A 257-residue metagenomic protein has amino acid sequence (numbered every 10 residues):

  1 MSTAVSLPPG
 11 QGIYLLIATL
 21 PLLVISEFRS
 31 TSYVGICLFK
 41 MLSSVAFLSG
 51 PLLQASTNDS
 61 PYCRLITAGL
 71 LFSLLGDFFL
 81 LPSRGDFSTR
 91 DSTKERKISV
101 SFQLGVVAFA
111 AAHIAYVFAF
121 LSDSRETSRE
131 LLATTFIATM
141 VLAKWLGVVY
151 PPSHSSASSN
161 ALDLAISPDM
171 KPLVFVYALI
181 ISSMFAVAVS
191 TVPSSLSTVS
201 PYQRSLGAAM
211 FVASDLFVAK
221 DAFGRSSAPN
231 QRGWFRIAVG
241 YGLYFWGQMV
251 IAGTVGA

Functional and structural regions predicted by a protein language model:
M1-A257: Polytopic alpha-helical membrane-helix bundles and their juxtamembrane interface segments in multi-pass membrane
